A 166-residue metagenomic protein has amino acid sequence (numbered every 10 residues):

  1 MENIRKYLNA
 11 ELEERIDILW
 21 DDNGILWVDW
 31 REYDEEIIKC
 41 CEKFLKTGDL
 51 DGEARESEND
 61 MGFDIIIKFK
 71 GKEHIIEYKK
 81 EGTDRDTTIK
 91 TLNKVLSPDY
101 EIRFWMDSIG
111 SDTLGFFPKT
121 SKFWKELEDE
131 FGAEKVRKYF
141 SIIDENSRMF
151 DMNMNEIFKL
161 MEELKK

Functional and structural regions predicted by a protein language model:
M1-K166: Contiguous interface-forming segments/domains that mediate binding rather than catalysis
